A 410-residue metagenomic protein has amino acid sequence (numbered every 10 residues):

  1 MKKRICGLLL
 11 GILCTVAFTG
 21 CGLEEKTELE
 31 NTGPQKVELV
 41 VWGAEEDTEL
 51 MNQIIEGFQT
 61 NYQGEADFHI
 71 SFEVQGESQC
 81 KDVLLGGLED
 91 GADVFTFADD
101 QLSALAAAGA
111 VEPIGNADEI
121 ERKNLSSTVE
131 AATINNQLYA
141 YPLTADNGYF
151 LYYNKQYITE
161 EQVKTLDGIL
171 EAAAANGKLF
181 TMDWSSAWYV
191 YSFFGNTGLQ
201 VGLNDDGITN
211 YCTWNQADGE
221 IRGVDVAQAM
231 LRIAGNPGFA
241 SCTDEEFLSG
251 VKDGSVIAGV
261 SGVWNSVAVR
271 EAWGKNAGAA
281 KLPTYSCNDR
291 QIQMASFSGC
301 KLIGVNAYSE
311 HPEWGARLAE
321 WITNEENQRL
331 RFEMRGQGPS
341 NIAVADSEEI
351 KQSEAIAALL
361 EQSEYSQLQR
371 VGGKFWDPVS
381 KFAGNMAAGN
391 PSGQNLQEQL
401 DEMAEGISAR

Functional and structural regions predicted by a protein language model:
G33-E46, A66-E73, V94, Y139 (+1 more regions): Short, well-ordered beta-strand elements
Q63-L125, Q156, G250, I257-A258: Extracytoplasmic "Venus flytrap"/periplasmic binding protein-like
L85-G86, D90-D93, E121-Y153, K178-M182 (+2 more regions): A structural signal for short loop-to-beta-strand junctions that line the ligand-binding cleft of periplasmic/secreted
D99-Y149, E161, D167, A279-L282: Hinge/lid segment of periplasmic solute-binding proteins
Y139-L143, Y149, L170-N215, V256: Extracytoplasmic/periplasmic solute-binding protein
T209-T243: Glycine-centered hinge/linker elements that transmit conformational signals in sensory and ligand-binding systems
E271-M334: Extracytoplasmic/periplasmic substrate-recognition and gating elements
A358-R410: Conserved C-terminal helix/tail region of periplasmic/extracytoplasmic solute-binding proteins
